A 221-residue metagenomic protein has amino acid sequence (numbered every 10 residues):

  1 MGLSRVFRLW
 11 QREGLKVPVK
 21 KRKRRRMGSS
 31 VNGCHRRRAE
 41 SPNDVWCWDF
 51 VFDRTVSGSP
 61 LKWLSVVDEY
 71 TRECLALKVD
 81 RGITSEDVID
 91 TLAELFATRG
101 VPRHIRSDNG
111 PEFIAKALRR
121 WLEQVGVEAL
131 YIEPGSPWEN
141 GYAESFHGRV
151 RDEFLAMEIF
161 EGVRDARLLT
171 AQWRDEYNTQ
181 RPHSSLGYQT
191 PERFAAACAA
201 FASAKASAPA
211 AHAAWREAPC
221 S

Functional and structural regions predicted by a protein language model:
M1-V45, S136-P137, T190-A199: Basic, flexible linker segments flanking DNA-binding modules in nucleic acid-interacting mobile-element proteins
R8-Q11, L15, E123, D175 (+1 more regions): Residue-level detection of the helix-turn-helix DNA-binding "recognition helix"
D44-L75: An active-site-proximal beta-strand-loop segment
T55, S59, L77-R99, P111: Active-site beta-loop-alpha junctions of metal-dependent nucleic acid enzymes, especially the RNase H-like/DDE
T71-L75, R99-H104: Short, surface-exposed connector motifs at secondary-structure boundaries
E73-L77, A129-I132, A156: Short small-residue beta-strand/loop micro-motif enriched in glycine and branched aliphatics
I105-N109, F113-W121, A129-R151, G162-A171 (+1 more regions): RNase H-like two-metal-ion nuclease catalytic core shared by retroviral integrases and related mobile-element nucleases
V125-V127, R149-S221: C-terminal domain-tail junction helix/linker
